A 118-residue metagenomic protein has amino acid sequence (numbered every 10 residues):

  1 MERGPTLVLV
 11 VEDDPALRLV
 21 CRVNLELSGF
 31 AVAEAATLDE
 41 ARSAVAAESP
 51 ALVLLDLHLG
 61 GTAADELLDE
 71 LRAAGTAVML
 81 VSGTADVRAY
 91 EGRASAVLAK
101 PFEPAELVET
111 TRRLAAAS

Functional and structural regions predicted by a protein language model:
M1-L9, D39-R42, D69, E103-S118: Non-catalytic signal-transmission and effector/linker regions of two-component phosphorelay proteins
E12: Conserved acidic carboxylate
P15-A33: Two-component/phosphorelay signaling modules centered on CheY-like receiver
E34-L52: Acidic, metal-coordinating helix/loop segments flanking the phosphotransfer/catalytic sites of two-component signaling
S43, T62-T76: Short amphipathic alpha-helix used as the core "switch/output" element in two-component signaling
D56: Active-site residues of response regulator receiver
V81-S82: Hydrophobic/aromatic residues positioned on beta-strands within the core alpha/beta folds
K100: A Lys-centered signature of the CheY-like receiver
